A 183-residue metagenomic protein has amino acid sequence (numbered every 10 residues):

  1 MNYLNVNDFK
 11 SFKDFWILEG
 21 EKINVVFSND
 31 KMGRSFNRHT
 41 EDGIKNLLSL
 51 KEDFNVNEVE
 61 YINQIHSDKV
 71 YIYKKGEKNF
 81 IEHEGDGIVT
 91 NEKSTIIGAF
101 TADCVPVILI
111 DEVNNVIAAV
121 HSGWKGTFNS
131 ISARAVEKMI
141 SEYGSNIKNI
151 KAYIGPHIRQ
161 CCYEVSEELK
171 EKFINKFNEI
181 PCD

Functional and structural regions predicted by a protein language model:
M1-D183: Active-site microenvironment for binding and transforming phosphate-containing groups
